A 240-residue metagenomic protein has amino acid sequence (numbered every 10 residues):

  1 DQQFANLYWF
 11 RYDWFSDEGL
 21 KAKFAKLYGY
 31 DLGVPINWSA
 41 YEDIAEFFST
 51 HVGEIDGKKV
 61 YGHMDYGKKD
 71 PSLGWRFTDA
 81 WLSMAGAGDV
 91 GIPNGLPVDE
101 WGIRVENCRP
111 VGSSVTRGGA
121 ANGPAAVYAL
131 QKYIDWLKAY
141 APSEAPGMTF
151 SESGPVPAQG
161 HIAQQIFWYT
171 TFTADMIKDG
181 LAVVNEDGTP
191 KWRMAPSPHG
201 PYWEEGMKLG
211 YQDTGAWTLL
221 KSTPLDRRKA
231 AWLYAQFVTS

Functional and structural regions predicted by a protein language model:
D1-Y30, E42, Y66-S113, G206-L220: Periplasmic solute-binding protein
N6-F10, G62-D65, A163-W168, R193-P196 (+1 more regions): Structural recognition of the beta-strand scaffold that forms the well-ordered cores of secreted hydrolase catalytic
F15, A40-F48, V52, S151-Q165 (+1 more regions): Short helices/loops that flank or line small-molecule/ion binding pockets
A22-G33, T116-A120, I134-M148, H161 (+1 more regions): A local structural motif
W38-S49, M84-G147, S197: Glycine-centered hinge/linker elements that transmit conformational signals in sensory and ligand-binding systems
T50-G67, S240: Bilobed periplasmic-binding protein-like "clamshell/Venus-flytrap" ligand-binding domains
K138-A141, G180-S240: Extracytoplasmic/periplasmic substrate-recognition and gating elements
F167-E186: A ligand-binding cleft/hinge motif common to bilobed small-molecule-binding domains
